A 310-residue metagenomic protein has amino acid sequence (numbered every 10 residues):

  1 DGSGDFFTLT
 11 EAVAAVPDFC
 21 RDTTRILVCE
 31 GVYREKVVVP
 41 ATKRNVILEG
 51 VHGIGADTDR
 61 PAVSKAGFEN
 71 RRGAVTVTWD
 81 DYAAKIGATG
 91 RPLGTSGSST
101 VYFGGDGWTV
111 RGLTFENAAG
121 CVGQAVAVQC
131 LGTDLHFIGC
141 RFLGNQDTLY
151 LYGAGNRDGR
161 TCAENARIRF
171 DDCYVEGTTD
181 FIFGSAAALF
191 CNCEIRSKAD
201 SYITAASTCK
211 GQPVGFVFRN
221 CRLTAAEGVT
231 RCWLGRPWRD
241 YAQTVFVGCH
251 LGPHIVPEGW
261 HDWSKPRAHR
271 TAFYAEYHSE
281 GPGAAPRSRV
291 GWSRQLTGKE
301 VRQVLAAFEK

Functional and structural regions predicted by a protein language model:
D1-K310: Sequence-level preference for short, compositionally simple segments enriched in small aliphatic or small polar residues
